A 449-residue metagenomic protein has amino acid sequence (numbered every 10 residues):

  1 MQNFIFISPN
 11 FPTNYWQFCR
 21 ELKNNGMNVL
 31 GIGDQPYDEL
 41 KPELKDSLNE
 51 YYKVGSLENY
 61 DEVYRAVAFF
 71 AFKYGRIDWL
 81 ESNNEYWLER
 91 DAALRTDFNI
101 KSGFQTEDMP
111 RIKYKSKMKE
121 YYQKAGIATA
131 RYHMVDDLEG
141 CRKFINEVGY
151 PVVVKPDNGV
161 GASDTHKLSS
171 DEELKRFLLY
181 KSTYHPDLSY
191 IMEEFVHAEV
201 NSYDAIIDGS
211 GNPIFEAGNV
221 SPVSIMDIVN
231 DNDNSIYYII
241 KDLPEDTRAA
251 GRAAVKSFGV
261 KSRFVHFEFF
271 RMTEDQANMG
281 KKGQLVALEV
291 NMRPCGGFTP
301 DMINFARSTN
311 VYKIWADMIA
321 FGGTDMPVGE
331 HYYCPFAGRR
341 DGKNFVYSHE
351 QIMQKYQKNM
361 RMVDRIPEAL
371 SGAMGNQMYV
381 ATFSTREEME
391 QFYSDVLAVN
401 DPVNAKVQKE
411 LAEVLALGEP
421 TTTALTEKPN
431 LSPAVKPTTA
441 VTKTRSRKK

Functional and structural regions predicted by a protein language model:
M1-E107, E139, S394-D401, A405-L411 (+2 more regions): ATP-binding N-terminal substructure of ATP-dependent carboxylate-amine bond-forming enzymes
A66-F70, K143-F144, F177-Y180: CheY-like receiver
R95-D164: A conserved helix-loop-beta module that forms one wall/lid of the active-site cleft in ATP-utilizing catalytic domains
A128-A130, P151-V154, H166-S202, S224-S235 (+3 more regions): Conserved ATP-binding module of the ATP-grasp superfamily
H166, E194, I239, Q377-F383: Short, well-ordered beta-strand elements within core beta-sheets of diverse protein domains
E194-V260, F264, R271, D275 (+4 more regions): ATP-dependent carboxylate/phosphate-activation module, predominantly the ATP-grasp catalytic core and closely related
A316-K449: Peripheral (often C-terminal) accessory segments that flank ATP-dependent C-N-forming ligase machineries
